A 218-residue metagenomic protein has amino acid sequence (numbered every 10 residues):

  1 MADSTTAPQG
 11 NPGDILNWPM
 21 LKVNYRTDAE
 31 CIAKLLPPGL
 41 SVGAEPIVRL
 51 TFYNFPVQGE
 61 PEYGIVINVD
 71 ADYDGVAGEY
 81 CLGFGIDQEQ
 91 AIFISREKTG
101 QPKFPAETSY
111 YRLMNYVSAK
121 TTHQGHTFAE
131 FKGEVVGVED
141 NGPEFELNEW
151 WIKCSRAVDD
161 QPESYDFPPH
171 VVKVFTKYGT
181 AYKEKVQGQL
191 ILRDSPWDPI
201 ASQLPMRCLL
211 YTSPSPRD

Functional and structural regions predicted by a protein language model:
M1-E60, I200-S202, L210-S213, R217: Hydrophobic, proline/glycine-rich low-complexity stretches
G10-G13, G39, G43, G59 (+10 more regions): Residue-identity detector for glycine
A29-K98, A106: Glycine-rich, compositionally biased intrinsically disordered regions
E97-D218: Interaction-surface and assembly-scaffold signal
